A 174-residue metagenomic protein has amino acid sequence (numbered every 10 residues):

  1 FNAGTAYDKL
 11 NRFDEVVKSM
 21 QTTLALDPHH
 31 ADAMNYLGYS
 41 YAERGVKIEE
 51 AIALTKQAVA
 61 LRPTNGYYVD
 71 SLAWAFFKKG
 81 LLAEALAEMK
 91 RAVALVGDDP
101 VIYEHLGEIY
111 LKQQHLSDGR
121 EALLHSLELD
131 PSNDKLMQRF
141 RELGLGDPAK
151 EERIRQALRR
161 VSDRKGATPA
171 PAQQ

Functional and structural regions predicted by a protein language model:
F1, D8, A42-E43, F77 (+1 more regions): Position-specific recognition of the canonical hydrophobic site in helix A of tetratricopeptide repeat
T5, Y39-S40, W74, E108 (+1 more regions): Residue-level recognition of tetratricopeptide repeat
